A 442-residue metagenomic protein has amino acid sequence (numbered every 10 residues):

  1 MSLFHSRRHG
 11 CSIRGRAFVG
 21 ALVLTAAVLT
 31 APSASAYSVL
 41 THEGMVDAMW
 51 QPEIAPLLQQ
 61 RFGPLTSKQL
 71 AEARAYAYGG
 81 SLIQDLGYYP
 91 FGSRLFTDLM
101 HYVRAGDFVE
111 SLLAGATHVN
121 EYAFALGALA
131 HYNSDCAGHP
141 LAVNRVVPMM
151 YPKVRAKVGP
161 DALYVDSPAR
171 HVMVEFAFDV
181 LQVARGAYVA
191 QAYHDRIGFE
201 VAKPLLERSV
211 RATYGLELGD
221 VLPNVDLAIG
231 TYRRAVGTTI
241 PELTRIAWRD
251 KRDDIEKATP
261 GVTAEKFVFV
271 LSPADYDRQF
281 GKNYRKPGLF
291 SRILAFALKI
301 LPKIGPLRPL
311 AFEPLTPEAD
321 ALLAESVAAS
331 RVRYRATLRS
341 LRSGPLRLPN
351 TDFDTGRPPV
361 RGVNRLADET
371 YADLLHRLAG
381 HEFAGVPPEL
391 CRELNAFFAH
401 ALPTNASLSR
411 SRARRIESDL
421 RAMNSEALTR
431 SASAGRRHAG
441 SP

Functional and structural regions predicted by a protein language model:
M1-R14: N-terminal secretory signal peptides that target proteins for export/translocation
R16-L29: Bacterial N-terminal signal peptides
P32-A123, C136-D220, D250-D253, E265-P442: N-terminal, motif-rich segments that launch catalysis or mediate targeting to/interaction with membranes, typified by
A128, Y132-C136: Catalytic glutamate of the conserved HExxH
A130, T244, K251, T259-P260: Mature extracellular/secreted ectodomains of secretory-pathway proteins
Y132, D226-G230: A short structural micro-motif
G219-L227: Short, surface-exposed recognition loops or helix-turn segments adjacent to catalytic cores
I229-T239: Eukaryote-specific, cytoplasm-facing alpha-helical/coiled-coil scaffolding segments in long proteins
